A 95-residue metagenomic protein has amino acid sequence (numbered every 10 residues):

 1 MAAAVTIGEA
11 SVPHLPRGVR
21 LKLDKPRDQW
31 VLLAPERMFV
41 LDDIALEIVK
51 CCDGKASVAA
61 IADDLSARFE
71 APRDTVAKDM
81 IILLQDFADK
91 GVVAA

Functional and structural regions predicted by a protein language model:
M1-K50: Acidic, low-complexity/disordered tracts enriched in E/D and polar residues
R37-A95: Long, charge-rich, low-complexity alpha-helical segments
